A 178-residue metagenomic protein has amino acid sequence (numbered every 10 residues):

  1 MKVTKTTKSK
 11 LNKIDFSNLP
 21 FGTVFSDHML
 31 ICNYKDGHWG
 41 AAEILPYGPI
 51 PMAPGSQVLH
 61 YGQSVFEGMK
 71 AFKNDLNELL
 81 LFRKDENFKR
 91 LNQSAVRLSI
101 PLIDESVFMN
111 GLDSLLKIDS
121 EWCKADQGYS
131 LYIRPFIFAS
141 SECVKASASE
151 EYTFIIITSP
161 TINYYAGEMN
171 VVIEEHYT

Functional and structural regions predicted by a protein language model:
M1-T178: Conserved alpha/beta cores of soluble small-molecule-handling proteins
